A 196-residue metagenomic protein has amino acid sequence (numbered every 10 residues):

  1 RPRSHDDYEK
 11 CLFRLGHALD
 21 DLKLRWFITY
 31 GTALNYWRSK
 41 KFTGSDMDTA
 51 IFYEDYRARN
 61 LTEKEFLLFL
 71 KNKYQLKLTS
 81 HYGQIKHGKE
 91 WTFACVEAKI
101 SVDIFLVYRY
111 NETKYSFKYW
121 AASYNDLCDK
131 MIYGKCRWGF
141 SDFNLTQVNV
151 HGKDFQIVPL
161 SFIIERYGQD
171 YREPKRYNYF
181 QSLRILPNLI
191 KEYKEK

Functional and structural regions predicted by a protein language model:
R1-T29: Helical scaffold of the NTase/Pol beta-like nucleotidyltransferase catalytic core
R3, E9, E97-K196: Catalytic cores of NTP-dependent nucleotidyl/adenyl transfer enzymes across multiple folds
D21-R25, M47-D48, Y74-Q75: Loop/turn elements at helix/coil->beta-strand transitions in domains of secreted/extracellular proteins
I28-W37: Short, solvent-exposed turn/loop segments enriched in Gly/Ser/Thr/Pro and often Arg
S39-L61, G152: Catalytic metal-binding acidic patch
D55-Q75: Amphipathic alpha-helical segments
L68-Q84, L145, D170-P174: Short secondary-structure junctions
K86-T92, N144-L145: Short, hydrophobic/aromatic-rich segments at coil-to-beta transitions
